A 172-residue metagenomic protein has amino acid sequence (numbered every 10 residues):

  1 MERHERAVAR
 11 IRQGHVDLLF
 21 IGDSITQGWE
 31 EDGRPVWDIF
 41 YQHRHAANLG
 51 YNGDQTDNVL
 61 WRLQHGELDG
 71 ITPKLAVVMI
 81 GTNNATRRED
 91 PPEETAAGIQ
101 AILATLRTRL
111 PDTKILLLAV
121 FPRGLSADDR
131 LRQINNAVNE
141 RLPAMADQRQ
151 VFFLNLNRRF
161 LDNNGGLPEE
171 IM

Functional and structural regions predicted by a protein language model:
M1-T72: Serine-esterase "nucleophile elbow" of acetyl-processing enzymes
D17-G22, H45-G50, K74-I80, K114-A119 (+1 more regions): Structural recognition of the beta-strand scaffold that forms the well-ordered cores of secreted hydrolase catalytic
G28, Q55, N83-T86, G124 (+1 more regions): Feature marks short, surface-exposed loop/turn motifs that line or immediately flank catalytic pockets and channel
Q42, P111-D112: Proline-centered flexible-loop/turn and helix-kink motifs
N48-Y51, T82-T95, L125-R130: Surface-exposed cleft-lining segments at the edges of enzyme active sites
D54-W61, P91-Q100: Glycine-rich anion/phosphate-binding loops
I99-A104, N139-P143: Generic structural signal for well-ordered alpha-helices, preferentially at hydrophobic/aromatic core positions
P122-M172: Catalytic His-Asp segment of secreted/periplasmic serine-dependent ester chemistry enzymes
